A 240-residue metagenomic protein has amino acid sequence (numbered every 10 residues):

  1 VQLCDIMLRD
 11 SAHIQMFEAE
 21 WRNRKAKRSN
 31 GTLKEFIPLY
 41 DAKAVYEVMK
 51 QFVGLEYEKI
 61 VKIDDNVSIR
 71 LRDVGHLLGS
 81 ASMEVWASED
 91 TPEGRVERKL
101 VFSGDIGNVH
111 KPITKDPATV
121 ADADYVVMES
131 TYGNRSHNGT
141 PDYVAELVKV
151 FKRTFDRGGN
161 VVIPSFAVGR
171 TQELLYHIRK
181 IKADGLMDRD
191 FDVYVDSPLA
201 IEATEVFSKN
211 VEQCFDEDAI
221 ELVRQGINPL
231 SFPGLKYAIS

Functional and structural regions predicted by a protein language model:
V1-E173, R179-L186: His/Asp/Glu-rich metal-coordinating catalytic cores of metallo-dependent phosphodiesterases/hydrolases acting on
V150-S240: Hard-cation-handling environments
